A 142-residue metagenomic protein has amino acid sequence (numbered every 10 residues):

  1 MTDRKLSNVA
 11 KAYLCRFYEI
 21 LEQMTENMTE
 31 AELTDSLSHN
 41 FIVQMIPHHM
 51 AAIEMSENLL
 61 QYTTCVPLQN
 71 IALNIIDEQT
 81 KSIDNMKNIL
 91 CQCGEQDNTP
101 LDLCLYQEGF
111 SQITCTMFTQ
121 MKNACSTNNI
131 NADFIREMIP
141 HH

Functional and structural regions predicted by a protein language model:
M1-H142: His/Met- and acidic-residue-enriched segments that coordinate or traffic transition-metal cofactors and support
